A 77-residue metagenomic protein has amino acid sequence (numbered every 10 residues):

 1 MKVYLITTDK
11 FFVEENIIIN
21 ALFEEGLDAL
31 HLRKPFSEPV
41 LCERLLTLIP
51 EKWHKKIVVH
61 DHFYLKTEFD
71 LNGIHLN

Functional and structural regions predicted by a protein language model:
M1-L76: Conserved N-terminal beta1-alpha1 strand-loop-helix module at the mouth
